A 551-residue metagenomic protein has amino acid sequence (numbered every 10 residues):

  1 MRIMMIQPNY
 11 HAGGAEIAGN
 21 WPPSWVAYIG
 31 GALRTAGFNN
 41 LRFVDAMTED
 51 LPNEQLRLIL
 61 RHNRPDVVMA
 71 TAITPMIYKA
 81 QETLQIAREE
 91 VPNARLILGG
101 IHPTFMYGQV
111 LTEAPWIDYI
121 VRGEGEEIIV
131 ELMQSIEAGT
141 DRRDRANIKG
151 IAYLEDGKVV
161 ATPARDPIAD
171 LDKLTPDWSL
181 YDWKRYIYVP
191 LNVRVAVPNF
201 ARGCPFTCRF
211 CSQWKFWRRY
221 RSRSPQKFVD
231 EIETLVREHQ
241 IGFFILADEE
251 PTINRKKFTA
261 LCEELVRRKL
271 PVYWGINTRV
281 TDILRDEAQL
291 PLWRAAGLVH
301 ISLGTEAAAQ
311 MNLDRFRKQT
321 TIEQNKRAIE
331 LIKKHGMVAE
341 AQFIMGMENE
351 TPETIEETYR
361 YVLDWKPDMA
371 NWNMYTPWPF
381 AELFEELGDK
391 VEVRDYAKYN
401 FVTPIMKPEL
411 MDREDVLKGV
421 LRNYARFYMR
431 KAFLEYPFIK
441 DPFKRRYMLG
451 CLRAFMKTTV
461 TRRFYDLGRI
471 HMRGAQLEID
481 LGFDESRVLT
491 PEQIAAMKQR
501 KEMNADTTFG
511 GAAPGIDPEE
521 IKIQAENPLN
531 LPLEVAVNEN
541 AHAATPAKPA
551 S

Functional and structural regions predicted by a protein language model:
M1-M4, N9-A12, I148, Y153-F200: N-terminal [4Fe-4S]-dependent radical SAM core
R2, A32-L33, R42-I168, T376 (+1 more regions): Glycine-rich beta-alpha loop elements in corrinoid/cobalamin-binding modules across cobalamin-dependent enzymes
M5, A15, N40, D66 (+3 more regions): Radical SAM enzyme core and accessory elements
A12-G14, Y107, K256, M311-F316 (+3 more regions): Flexible glycine/acidic-rich beta-alpha junction loops that bind and position SAM and/or redox cofactors in anaerobic
A12-V26: Glycine- and acidic-residue-enriched helix-capping/strand-helix junction motifs
W21, D172, P176-M347, T351-E353 (+1 more regions): Radical SAM [4Fe-4S] cluster-binding motif and immediate context
R64-V68, I241, P367: Proline-aspartate-enriched helix->loop->beta-strand connector
V110-E127, L290-H300, E357-W372: Structural recognition of alpha->loop->beta junctions
